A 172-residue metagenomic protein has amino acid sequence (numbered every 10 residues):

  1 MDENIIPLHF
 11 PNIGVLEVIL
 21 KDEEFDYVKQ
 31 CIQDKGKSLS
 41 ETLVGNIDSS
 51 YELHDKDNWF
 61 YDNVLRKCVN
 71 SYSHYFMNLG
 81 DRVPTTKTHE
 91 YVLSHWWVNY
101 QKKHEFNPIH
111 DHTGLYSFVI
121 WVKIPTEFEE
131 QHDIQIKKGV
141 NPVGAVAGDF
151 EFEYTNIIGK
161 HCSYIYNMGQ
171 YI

Functional and structural regions predicted by a protein language model:
M1-N107, V146-D149: Non-heme Fe(II)/2-oxoglutarate
S94-I172: Catalytic core of non-heme Fe(II) oxygenases with the double-stranded beta-helix
